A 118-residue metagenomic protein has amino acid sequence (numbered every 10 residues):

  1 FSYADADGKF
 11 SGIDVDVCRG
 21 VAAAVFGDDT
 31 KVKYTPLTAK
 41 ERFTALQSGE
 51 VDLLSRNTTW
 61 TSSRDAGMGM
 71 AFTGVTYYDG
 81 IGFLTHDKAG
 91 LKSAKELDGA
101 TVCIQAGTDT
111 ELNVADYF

Functional and structural regions predicted by a protein language model:
F1-I13: Short glycine-rich His-centered loop
S2, L54, L84, T101-C103: Short, well-ordered beta-strand segments
A4-D7, R19-T30, T110-F118: Ligand-binding cleft/hinge of the Venus flytrap
A6-G8, T59-W60, H86-G90, V102-T110: Short coil/turn segments
F10-S11, V32-T35, G99-C103: Short, well-ordered beta-strand elements
R19, A23, G27, K31-E96: Acidic, polar ligand-binding/catalytic clefts
T76-G82, G107-F118: Histidine/lysine/aspartate-rich catalytic loop segments that bind and position anionic ligands
